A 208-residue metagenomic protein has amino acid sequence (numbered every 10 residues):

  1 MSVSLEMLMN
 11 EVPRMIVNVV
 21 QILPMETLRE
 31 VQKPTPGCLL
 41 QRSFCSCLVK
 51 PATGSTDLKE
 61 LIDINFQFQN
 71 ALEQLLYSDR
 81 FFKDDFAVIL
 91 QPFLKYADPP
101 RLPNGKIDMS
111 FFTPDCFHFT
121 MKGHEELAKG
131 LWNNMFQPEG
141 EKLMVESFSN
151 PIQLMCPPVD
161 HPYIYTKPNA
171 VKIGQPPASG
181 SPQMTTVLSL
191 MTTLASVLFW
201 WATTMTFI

Functional and structural regions predicted by a protein language model:
M1-E11, L76: An active-site-proximal structural segment forming one wall of the substrate-binding cleft that immediately precedes
M9-I16, F81: Secondary-structure boundary elements
I16-Q21, A87-L90: Structural recognition of the beta-strand scaffold that forms the well-ordered cores of secreted hydrolase catalytic
M25-E30, Y96-P99: Short catalytic/ligand-binding loop motif for oxyanion handling, primarily in non-cytosolic enzymes, centered on
G37-C38, R42-I208: Conserved catalytic region of serine esterases and O-acyltransferases that act on ester linkages in lipids
